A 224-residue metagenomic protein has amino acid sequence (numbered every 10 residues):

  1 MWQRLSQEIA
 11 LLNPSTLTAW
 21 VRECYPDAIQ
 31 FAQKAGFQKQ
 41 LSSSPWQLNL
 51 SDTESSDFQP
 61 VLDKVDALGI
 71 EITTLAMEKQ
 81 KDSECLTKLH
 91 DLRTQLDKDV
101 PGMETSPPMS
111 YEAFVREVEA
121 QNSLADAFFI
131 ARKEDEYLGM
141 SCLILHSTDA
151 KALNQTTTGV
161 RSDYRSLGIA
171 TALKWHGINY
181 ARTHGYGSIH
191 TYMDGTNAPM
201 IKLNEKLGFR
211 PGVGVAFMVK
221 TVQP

Functional and structural regions predicted by a protein language model:
M1, D27, Q40, A125 (+3 more regions): Glycine-rich acetyl-CoA-binding "A-motif" of GNAT/NAT acetyltransferases
M1, I9, S43, E71 (+9 more regions): Ligand-binding pocket scaffold of soluble enzyme catalytic domains
M1-C24, R132-K133, Y137-R161, T221: Conserved donor-binding loop and adjoining core beta-sheet/short helix segment in diverse acyl/aminoacyl transferases
M1-E8, K34, V160, S166-N179 (+3 more regions): Conserved acetyl-CoA-binding loop-helix of GNAT-fold acetyltransferases
M1-K81, M218-K220: Acyl-donor-binding surface of acyltransferase catalytic domains
T18-A28, S162, T191-I201, V219-V222: Conserved beta-strand-loop-alpha-helix junction that forms the acyl-donor binding cleft
V61-P108: Short amphipathic alpha-helix that is part of the acyltransferase structural core
D97-V160: A conserved beta-strand-loop-helix scaffold within acyl/acetyltransferase catalytic domains
